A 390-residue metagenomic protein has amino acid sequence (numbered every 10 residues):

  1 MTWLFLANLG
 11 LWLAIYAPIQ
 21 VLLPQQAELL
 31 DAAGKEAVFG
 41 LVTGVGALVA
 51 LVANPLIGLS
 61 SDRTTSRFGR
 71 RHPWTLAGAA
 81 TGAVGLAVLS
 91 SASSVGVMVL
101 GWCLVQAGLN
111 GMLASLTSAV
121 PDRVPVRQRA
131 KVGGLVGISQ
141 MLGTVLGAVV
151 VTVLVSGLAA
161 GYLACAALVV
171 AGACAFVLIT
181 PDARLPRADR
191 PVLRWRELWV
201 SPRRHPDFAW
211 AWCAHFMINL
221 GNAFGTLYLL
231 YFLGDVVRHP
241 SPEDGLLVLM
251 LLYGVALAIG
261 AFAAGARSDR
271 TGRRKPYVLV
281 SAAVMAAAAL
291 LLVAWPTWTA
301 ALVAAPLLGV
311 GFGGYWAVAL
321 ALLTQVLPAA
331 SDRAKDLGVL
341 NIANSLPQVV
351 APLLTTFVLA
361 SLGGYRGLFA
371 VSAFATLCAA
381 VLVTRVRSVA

Functional and structural regions predicted by a protein language model:
M1-A47, D207-E243: Helix-loop boundary and gating motifs at the non-cytosolic
L23, G111-V124, G314-P328: Intracellular juxtamembrane helix-capping segments at the cytosolic ends of symmetry-related transmembrane helices
A50-L51, A130-T152, N341-A351: Glycine-rich segments within core transmembrane alpha-helices of 12-TM secondary carriers
A53-F68, G260-R273: Helix-to-loop junctions at the C-terminal end of transmembrane segments in multipass secondary transporters
R70, V153-A167, T356-T376: A membrane-interface helix-boundary motif in multi-pass transporters
R71-A87, P276-L291: Structural signature of the two symmetry-related core transmembrane helices
A171-T180, A370-A390: Multi-pass alpha-helical transporter architecture, strongest for 12-TM Major Facilitator/SLC carriers used
A183-C213: Juxtamembrane intracellular "pre-TM" segments in multi-pass secondary transporters
